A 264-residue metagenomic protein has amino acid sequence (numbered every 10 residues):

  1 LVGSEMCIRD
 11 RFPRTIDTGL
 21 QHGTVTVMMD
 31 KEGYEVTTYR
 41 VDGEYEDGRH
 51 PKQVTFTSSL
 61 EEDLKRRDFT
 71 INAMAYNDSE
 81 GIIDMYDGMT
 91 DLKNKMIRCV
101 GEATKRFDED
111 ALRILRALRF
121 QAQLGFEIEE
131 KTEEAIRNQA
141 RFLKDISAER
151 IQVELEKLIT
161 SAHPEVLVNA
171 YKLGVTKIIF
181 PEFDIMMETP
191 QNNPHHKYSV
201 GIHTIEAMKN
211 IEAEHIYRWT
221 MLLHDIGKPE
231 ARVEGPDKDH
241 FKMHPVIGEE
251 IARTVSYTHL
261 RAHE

Functional and structural regions predicted by a protein language model:
V2-R261: Catalytic cores of the polymerase beta-like nucleotidyltransferase superfamily and closely associated nucleotide
